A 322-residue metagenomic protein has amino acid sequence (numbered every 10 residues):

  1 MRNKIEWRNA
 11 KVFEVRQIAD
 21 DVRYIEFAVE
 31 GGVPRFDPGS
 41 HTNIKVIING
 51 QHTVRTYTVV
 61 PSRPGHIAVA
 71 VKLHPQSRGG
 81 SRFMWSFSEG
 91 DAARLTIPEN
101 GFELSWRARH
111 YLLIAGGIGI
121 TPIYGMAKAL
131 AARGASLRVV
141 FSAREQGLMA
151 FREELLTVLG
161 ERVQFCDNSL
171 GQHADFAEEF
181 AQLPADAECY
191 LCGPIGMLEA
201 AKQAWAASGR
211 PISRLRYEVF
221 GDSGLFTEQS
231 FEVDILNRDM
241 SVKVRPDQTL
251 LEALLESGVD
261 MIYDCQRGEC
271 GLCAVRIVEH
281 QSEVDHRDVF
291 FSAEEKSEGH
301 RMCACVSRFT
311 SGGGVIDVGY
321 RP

Functional and structural regions predicted by a protein language model:
R2-A92, W106, A143-E145: Ferredoxin-reductase
N3, R82-L236, K243: FNR/FR-type flavoprotein reductase catalytic core
I47, P98-E99, V278, R321: Short, surface-exposed secondary-structure boundary micro-motifs
P122, L255, V259-E283, E294-S311: Local cysteine-cluster metal-coordination motifs and their immediate loop/turn environment, predominantly Fe-S cluster
S169-Q172, A181, R245, S307-P322: Short flanking/linker segments adjacent to small metal-binding domains or redox-active Cys/His motifs
F231-V259: C-terminal accessory/binding modules appended to enzymatic or scaffolding proteins
